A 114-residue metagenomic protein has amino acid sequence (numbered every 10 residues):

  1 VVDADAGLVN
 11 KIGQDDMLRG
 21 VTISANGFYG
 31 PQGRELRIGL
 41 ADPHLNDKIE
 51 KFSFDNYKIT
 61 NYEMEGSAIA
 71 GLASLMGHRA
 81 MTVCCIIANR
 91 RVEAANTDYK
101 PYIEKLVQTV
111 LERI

Functional and structural regions predicted by a protein language model:
V1-I114: Glycine-rich phosphate- or other oxyanion-binding loops that anchor nucleotides, phosphorylated ligands
